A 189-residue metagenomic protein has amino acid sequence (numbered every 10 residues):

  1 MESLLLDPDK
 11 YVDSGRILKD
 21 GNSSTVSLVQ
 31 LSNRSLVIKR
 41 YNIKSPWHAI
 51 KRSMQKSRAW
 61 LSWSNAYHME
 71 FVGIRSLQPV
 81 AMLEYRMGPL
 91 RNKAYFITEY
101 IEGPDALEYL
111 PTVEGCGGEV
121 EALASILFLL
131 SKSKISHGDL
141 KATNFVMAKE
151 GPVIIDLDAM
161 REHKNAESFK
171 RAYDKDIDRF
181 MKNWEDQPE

Functional and structural regions predicted by a protein language model:
M1-L5, K10-V12, S131-K132, K141 (+2 more regions): Soluble, non-transmembrane catalytic domains of enzymes that act on hydrophobic metabolites at membranes
L4-P104, F128, K132: Conserved ATP-binding subdomain of kinase catalytic cores across diverse folds
I38, G138, I155: Active-site flanking residues adjacent to catalytic metal/cofactor-binding acidic residues
W47-R52, E108-T112, N165-E167: Short acidic, glycine/proline-rich loop/turn micro-motifs
A59, N65-R75, L107-T143, A148 (+1 more regions): Conserved kinase catalytic-core helix
A94-E99, G151-L157: A short beta-strand motif that forms the metal-chelation/ATP-contact edge of phosphoryl-transfer active sites
E102, A142, A159: Short, glycine/acidic-enriched loop or turn micro-motifs at the edges of active sites
P152-E189: C-lobe/activation-segment region of protein kinase-like
